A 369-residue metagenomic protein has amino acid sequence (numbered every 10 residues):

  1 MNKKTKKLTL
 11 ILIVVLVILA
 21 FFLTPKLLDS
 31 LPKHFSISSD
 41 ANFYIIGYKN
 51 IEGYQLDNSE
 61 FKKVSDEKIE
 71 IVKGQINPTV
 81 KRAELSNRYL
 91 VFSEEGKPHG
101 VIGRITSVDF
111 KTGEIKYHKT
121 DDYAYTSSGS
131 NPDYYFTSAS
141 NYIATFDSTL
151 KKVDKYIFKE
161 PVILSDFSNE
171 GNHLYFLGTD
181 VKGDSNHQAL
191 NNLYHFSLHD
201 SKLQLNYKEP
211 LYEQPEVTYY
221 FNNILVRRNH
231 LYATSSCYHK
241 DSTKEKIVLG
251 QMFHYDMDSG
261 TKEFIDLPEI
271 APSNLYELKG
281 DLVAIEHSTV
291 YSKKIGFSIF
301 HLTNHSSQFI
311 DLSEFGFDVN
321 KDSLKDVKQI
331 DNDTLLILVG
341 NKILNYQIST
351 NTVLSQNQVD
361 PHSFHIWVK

Functional and structural regions predicted by a protein language model:
M1-L19: N-terminal Sec-pathway targeting helices
T24-K73: An edge-strand/N-cap motif at the start of beta-rich repeat modules
L28-F35, V72-N87, T120-P132, E160-G171 (+4 more regions): Repeated scaffold domains used in trafficking and secretory/extracellular systems, primarily beta-propellers
F35-E52, K81-H99, G129-A139, A144 (+4 more regions): Short beta-strand elements that form the blades of beta-propeller/WD-repeat-like and other beta-sheet-rich scaffold
Y48-Q55, P98-T106, Y142-T145, K182-H195 (+3 more regions): Structural motif
L56-S59, D109-G113, D147-K151, S197-S201 (+3 more regions): Short loop/turn segments that connect beta-strands within beta-propeller blades
K62-Q75, T112-T120, K151-I157, K202-P215 (+3 more regions): A short beta-strand motif characteristic of beta-propeller blades
I337-K369: Blade-level signature of beta-propeller repeat domains, shared across WD40, Kelch, NHL, RCC1 and BNR/Asp-box propellers
